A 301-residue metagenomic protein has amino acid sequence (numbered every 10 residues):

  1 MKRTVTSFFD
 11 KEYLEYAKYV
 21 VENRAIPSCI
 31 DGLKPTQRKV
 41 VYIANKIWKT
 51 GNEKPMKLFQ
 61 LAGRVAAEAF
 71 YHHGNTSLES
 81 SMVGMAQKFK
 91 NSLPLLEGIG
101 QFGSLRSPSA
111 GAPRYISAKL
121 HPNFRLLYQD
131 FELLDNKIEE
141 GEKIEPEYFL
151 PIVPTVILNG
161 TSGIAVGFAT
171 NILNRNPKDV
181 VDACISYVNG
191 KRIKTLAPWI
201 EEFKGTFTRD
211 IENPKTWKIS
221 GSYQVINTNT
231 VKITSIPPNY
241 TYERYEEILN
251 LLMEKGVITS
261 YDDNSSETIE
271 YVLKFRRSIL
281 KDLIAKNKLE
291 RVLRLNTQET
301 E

Functional and structural regions predicted by a protein language model:
M1-K215, V272: Catalytic phosphate-handling regions of large nucleic-acid enzymes and associated NTPases
M1-T4, T161-E301: C-terminal interaction appendages of subunits in large macromolecular complexes
